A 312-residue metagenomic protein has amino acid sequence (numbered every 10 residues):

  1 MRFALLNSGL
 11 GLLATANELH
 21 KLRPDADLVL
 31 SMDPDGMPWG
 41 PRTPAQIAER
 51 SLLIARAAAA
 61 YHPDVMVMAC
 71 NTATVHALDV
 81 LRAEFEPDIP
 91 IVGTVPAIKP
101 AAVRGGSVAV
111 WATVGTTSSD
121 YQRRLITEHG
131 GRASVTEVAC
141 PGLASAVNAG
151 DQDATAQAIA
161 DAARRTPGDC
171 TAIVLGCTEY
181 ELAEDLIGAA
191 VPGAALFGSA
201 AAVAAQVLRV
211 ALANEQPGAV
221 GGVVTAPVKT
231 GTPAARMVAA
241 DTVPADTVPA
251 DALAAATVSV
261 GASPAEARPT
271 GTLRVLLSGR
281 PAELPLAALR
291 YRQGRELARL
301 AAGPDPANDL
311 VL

Functional and structural regions predicted by a protein language model:
M1-L312: Non-catalytic structural scaffold of enzyme domains
